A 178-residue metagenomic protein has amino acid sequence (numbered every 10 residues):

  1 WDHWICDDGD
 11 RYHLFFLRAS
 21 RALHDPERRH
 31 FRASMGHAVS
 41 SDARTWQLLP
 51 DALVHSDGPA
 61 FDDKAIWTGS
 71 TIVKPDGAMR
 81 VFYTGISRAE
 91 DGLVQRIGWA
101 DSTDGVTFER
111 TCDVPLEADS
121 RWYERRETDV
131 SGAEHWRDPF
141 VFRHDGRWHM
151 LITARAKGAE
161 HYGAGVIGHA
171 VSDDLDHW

Functional and structural regions predicted by a protein language model:
W1-D138, F142-W178: Beta-rich carbohydrate-recognition and catalytic domains
